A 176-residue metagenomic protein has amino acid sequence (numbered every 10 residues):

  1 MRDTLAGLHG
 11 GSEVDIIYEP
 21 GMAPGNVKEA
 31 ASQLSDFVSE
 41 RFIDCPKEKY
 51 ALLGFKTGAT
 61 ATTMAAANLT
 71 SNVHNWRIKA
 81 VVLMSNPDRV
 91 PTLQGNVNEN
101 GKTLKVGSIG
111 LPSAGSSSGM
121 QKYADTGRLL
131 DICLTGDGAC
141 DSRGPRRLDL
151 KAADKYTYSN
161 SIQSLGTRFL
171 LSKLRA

Functional and structural regions predicted by a protein language model:
M1-A6, D15, D36-E40, M64 (+1 more regions): Surface cap/lid and interfacial helix-loop subdomains adjacent to catalytic sites that gate substrate access
G11-G21: A short beta-strand-loop structural module common to alpha/beta enzyme folds
G21, T57-T60, D88-V90: Short, catalytically relevant binding-site loops at active-site mouths
M22-A30, L53-T57, V73, Y158-I162: Extracytoplasmic/periplasmic, Sec-exported soluble proteins
P24-F42: Alpha/beta-hydrolase active-site loop
P46-K49: Short coil/turn segments at beta-strand junctions that form active-site/ligand-binding loops
A51-L53, V82-L83: Soluble periplasmic/extracytoplasmic beta-strand elements of cell-envelope proteins
L52-T62, A66: Gly/Ala-rich beta-loop-alpha elbow adjacent to hydrolase catalytic centers
